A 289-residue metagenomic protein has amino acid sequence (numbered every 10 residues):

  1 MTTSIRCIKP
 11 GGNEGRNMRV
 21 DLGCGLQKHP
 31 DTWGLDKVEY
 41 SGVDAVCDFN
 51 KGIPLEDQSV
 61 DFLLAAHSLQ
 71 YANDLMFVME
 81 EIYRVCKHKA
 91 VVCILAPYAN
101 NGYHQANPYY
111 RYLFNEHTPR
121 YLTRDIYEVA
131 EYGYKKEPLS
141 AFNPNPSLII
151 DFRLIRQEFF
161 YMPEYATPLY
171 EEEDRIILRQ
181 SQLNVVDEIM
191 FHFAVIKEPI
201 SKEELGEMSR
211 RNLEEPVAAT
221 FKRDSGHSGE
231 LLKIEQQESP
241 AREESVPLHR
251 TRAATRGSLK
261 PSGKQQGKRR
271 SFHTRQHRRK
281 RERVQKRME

Functional and structural regions predicted by a protein language model:
M1-K51, M208-E289: Conserved N-terminal segment of class I S-adenosyl-L-methionine
T2-I5, G11-G15, L22, D61-F62 (+2 more regions): A generic short-segment signal for beta-strand/edge and adjacent turn/coil regions
I5, V46, F62-A65, G102 (+2 more regions): A near-ubiquitous, low-amplitude feature marking generic local secondary-structure context
N17-Y98: Conserved SAM-binding loop
F77, K87, V91-H249, A253 (+1 more regions): S-adenosyl-L-methionine-dependent methyltransferase catalytic module, highlighting the catalytic core
